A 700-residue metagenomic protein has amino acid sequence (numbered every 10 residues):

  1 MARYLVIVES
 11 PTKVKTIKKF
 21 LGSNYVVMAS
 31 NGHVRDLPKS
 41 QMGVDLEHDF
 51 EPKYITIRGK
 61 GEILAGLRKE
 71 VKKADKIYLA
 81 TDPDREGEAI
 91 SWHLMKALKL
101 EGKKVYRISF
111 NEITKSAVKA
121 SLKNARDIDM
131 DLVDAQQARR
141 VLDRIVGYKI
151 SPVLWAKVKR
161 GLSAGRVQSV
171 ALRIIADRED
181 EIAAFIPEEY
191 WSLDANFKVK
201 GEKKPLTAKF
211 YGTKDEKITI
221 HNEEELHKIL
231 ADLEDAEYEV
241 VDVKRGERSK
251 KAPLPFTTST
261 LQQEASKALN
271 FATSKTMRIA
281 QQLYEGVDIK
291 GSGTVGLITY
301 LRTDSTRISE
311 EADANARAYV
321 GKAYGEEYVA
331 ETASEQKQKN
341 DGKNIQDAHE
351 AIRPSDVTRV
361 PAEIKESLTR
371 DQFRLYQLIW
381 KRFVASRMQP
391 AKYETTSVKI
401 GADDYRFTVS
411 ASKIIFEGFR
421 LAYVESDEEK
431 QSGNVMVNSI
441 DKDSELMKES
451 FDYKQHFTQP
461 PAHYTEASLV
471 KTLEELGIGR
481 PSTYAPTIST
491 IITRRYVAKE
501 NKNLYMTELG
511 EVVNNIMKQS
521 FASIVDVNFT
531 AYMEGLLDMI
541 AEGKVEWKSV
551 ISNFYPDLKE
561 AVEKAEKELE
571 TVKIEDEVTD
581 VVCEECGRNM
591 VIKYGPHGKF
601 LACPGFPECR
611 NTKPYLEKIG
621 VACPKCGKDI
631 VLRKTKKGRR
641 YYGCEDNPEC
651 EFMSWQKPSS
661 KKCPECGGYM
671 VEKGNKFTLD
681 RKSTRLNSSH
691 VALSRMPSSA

Functional and structural regions predicted by a protein language model:
M1-Q137, G212, I220, H227 (+2 more regions): Intrinsically disordered, low-complexity regulatory segments
A2-Y4, T16, Y25, S151 (+5 more regions): Basic, low-complexity terminal or inter-domain segments flanking catalytic cores
D82-P83, K159-S163, R245-L254, S266-A272 (+1 more regions): Conserved short loop/turn motifs at secondary-structure junctions
I113-D194, R245-G246: C-terminal or mid-to-C-terminal helical accessory/interaction module adjacent to the motor/catalytic core
D215-L254, S444: Metal- or metallocofactor-binding catalytic centers and their adjacent structured scaffolds across diverse enzyme
T260-A272, V470-R480: Short helix-coil junctions and helix-kink-helix linkers
K682, L686-A700: Single conserved hydrophobic/aromatic residue that forms the stacking wall/gate of nucleotide- or nucleobase-binding
